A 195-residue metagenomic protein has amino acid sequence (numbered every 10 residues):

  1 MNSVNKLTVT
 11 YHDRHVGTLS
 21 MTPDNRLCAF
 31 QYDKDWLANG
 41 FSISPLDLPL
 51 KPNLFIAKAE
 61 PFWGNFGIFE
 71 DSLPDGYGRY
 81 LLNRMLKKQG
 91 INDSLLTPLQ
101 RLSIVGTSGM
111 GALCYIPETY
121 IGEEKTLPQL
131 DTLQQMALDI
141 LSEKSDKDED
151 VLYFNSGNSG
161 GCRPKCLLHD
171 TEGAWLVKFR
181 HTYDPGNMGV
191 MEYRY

Functional and structural regions predicted by a protein language model:
M1-Y195: Phosphate/dinucleotide-binding and metal-coordinating scaffold of catalytic cores in nucleotide-dependent enzymes
